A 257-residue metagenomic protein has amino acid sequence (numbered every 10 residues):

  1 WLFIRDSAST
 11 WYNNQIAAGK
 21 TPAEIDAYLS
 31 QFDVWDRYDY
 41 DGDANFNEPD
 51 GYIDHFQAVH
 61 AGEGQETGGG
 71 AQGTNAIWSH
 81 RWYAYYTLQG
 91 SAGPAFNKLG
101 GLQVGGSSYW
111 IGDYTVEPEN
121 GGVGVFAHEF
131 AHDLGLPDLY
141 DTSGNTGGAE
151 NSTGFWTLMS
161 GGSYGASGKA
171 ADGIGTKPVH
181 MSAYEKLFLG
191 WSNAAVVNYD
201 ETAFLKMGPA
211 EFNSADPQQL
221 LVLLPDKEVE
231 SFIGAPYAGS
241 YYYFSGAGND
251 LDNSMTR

Functional and structural regions predicted by a protein language model:
W1-F96: Active-site-proximal segments of metallohydrolase catalytic domains
H55-R257: Extracellular hydrolytic enzyme modules, especially secreted metalloproteases of the metzincin/thermolysin-like class
